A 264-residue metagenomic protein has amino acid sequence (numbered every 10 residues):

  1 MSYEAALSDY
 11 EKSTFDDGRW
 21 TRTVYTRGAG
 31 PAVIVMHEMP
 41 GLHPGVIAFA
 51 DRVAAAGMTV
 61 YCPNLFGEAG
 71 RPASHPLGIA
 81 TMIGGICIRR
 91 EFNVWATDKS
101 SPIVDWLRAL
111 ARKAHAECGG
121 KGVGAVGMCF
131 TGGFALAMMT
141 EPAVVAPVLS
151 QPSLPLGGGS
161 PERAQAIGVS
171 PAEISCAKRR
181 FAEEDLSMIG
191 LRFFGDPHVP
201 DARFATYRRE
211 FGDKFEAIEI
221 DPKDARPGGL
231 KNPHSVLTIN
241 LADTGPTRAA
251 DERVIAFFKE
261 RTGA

Functional and structural regions predicted by a protein language model:
M1-A264: N-terminal cap/leader regions of alpha/beta-hydrolase-fold enzymes, predominantly small-molecule hydrolases
